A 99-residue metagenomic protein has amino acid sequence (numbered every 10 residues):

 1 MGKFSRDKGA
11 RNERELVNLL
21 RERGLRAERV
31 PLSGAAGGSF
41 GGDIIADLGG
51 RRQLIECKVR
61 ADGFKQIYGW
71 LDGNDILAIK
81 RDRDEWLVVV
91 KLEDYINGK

Functional and structural regions predicted by a protein language model:
M1-K99: Catalytic phosphate/metal-binding cores of nucleic-acid and nucleotide-processing enzymes, i.e., regions that mediate
